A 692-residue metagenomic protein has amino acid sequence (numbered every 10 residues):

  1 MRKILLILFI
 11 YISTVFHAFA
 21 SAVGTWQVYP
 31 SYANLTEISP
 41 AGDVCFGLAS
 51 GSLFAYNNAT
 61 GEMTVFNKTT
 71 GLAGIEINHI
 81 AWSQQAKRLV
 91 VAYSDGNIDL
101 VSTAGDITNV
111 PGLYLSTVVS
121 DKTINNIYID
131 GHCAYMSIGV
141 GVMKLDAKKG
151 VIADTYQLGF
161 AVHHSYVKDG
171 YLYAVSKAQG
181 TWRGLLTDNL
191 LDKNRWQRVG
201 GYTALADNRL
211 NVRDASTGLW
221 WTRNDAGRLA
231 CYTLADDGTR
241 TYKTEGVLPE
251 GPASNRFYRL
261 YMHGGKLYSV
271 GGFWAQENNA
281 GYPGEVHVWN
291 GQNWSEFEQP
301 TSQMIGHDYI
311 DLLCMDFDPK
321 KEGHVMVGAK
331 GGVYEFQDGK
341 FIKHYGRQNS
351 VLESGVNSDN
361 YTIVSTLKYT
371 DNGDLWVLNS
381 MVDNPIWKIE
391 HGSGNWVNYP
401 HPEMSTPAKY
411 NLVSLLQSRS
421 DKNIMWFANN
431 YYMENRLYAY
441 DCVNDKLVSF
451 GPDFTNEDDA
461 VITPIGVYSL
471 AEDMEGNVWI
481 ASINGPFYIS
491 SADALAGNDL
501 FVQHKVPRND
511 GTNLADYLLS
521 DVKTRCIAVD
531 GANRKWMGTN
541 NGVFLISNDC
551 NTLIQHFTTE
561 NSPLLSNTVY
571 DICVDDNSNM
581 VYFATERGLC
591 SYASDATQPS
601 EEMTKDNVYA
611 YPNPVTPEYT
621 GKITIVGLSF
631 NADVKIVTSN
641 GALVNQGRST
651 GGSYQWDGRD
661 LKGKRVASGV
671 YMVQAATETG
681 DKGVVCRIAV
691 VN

Functional and structural regions predicted by a protein language model:
M1-T25, D374, N692: Bacterial Sec-dependent N-terminal signal peptides
Y11-S13, E602-K635, S653-W656: Glycine-centered coil/turn sites that cap beta-strands in beta-rich domains
A20-V608, L643, Q674: Carboxylate-rich, polar loop motifs that coordinate divalent cations or form catalytic acidic clusters
G284, G621, G669, C686-R687: Extracytoplasmic/periplasmic beta-strand context in beta-sandwich domains, especially the cupredoxin/COX2 CuA-binding
F630, A667-S668: Surface-exposed loops/turns
D633-V644, G663, Y671: Short, glycine-anchored, charge-dense loop/turn motifs used at functional sites
L643-V666, T677-D681: Glycine-centered tight-turn motifs at strand-turn-strand junctions
M672-N692: C-terminal tail/sorting-segment detector
